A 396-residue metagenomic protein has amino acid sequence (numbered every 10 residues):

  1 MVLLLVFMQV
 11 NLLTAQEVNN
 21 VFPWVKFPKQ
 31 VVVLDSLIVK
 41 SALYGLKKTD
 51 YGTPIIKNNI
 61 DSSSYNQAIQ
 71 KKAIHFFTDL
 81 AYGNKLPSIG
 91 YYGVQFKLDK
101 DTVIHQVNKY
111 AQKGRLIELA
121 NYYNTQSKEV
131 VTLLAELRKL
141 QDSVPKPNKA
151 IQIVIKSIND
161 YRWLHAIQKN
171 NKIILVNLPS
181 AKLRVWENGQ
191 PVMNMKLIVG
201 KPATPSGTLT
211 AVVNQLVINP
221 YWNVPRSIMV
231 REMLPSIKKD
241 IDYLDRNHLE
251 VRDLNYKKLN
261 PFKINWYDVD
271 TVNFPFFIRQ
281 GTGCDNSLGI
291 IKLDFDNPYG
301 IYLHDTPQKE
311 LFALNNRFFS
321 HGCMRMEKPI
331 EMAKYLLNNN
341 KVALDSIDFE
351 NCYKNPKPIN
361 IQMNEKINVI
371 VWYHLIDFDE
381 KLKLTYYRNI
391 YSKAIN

Functional and structural regions predicted by a protein language model:
M1-V18: Bacterial Sec-dependent N-terminal signal peptides
Q16, V94, L98, G114-N396: Well-ordered beta-sheet/strand-loop patches within structured domains
Q16-K97: Cationic-aromatic interfacial patches
Y65, I69, F76-I104, K109-Q112 (+1 more regions): Extended, small/polar residue-biased N-terminal targeting/export presequences and adjacent propeptide/linker tracts
